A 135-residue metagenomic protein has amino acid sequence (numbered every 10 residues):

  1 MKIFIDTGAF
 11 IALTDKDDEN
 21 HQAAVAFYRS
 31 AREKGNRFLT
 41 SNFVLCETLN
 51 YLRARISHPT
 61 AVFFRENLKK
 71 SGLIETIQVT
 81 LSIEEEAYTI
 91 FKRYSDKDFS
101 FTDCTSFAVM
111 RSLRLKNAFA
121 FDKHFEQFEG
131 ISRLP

Functional and structural regions predicted by a protein language model:
M1-T40, R53-E66: Short, well-structured N-terminal submotif of metal-dependent ribonuclease cores
I5-D6, L39-S41, F99-S100, D122 (+1 more regions): Histidine- and aromatic-rich ligand-binding microenvironments
A23, R55, N67, G72-I74 (+2 more regions): Ribonuclease/tRNase effector modules and their secretory precursors
L68-T80, Y94-D96, E126-P135: Short acidic, glycine/proline-enriched helix-loop-strand junctions
E75-N117: Active-site neighborhoods of divalent-metal-dependent phosphate/nucleic-acid chemistry enzymes
F107-A108, S112-P135: Acidic, PIN/NYN-like endoribonuclease modules and their adjacent C-terminal/linker elements
